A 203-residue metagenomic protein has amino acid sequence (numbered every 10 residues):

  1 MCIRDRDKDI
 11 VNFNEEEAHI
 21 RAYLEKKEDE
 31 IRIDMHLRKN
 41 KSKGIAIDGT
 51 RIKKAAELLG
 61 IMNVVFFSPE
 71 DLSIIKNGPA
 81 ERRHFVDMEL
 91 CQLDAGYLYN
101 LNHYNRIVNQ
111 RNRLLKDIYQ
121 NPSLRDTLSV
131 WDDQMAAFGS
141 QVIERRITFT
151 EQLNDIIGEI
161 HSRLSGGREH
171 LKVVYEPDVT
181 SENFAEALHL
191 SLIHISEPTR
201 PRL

Functional and structural regions predicted by a protein language model:
M1-I3, I193-L203: Single conserved hydrophobic/aromatic residue that forms the stacking wall/gate of nucleotide- or nucleobase-binding
I3, V11, L59, V86-D87 (+5 more regions): Conserved protein kinase catalytic domain
R4-I75, P79-E81, D87-L93, Y97 (+2 more regions): Nucleotide-state sensing region of NTPase/ATPase domains
D7, N14, Y23, Y119-S196: Conserved NTPase motor "head" modules and their coupling/switch loops across ABC/AAA+ ATPases, GTPases, and GHKL ATPases
K39-A46, M62-F66, Q110-D117, E144-R146 (+1 more regions): Short, mixed-charge, low-aromatic patches
S73-I75, A80-D126, D133: Long, charged N-terminal accessory/stalk domains
P79, V108, V142-I143, E197-T199: Short alpha-helical segments used as structural interaction elements across diverse proteins
R83, N112, I147, P201-L203: Hydrophobic alpha-helical segments, especially transmembrane helices and their immediate juxtamembrane helical caps
